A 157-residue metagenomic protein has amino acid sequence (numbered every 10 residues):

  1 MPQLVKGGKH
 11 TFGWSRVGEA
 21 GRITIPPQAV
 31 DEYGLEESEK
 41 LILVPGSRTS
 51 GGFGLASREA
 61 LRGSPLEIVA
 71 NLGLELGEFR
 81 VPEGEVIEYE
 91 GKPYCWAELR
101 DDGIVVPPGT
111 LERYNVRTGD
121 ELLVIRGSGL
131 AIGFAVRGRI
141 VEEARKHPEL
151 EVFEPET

Functional and structural regions predicted by a protein language model:
M1-R16, V44-D102, S128-T157: Intrinsic disorder/low-complexity detector
E19-G34, L99-Y114: Short beta-strand-centered segments at strand-helix junctions
V30-D31, K40-I42: Short secondary-structure capping/turn segments at boundaries of alpha-helices and beta-strands
E36-S38, S50: Short connector loops at helix/strand junctions that flank enzyme active sites, especially segments positioning acidic
S38, G119-E121: Loop/turn positions that initiate beta-strands
